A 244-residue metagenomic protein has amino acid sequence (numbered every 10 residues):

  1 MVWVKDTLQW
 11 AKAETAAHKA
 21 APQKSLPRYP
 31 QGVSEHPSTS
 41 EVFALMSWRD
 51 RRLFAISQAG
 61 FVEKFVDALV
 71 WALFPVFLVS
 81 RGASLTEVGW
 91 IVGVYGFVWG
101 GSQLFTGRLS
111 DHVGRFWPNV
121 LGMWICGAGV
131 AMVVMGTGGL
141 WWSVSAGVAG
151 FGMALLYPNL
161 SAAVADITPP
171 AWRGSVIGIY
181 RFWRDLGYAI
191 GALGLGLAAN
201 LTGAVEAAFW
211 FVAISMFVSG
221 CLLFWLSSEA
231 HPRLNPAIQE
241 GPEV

Functional and structural regions predicted by a protein language model:
D6-I56, Q239-V244: Juxtamembrane intracellular "pre-TM" segments in multi-pass secondary transporters
R49-L69, G147: Pair of pore-lining "gating" transmembrane helices in MFS-fold secondary transporters
A72-E87: Short amphipathic helix-loop junctions that connect adjacent transmembrane helices in Major Facilitator Superfamily/SLC
L85-T86, P170-Y180: Loop-to-transmembrane helix entry/capping segments in MFS-fold secondary transporters and related SLC/MFSD carriers
S102-G114, A199-N200: Helix-to-loop junctions at the C-terminal end of transmembrane segments in multipass secondary transporters
W117-M132: Structural signature of the two symmetry-related core transmembrane helices
L155-T168: Intracellular juxtamembrane helix-capping segments at the cytosolic ends of symmetry-related transmembrane helices
L197-M216: A membrane-interface helix-boundary motif in multi-pass transporters
